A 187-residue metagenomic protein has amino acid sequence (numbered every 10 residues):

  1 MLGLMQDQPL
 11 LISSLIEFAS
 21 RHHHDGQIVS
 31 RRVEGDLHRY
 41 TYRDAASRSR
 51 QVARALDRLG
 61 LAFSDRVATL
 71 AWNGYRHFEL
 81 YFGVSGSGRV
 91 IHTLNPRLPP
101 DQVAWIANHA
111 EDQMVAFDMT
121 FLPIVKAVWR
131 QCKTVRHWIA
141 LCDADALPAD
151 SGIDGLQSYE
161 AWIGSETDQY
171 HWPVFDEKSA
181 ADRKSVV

Functional and structural regions predicted by a protein language model:
M1-S13: Flexible, non-catalytic linker and terminal segments flanking ANL/adenylate-forming cores
L15-T41, A146, A180: AMP-dependent adenylate-forming
H24-Q27, S151, L156-S185: Conserved pre-ATP/AMP-binding loop-to-beta segment of ANL
I28-G74, F78-F82, P99-A104, E160-A161: Conserved AMP-binding/adenylate-forming core of the ANL superfamily
G88: Structured binding elements
P96-V128: Conserved ATP-dependent adenylate/AMP-binding module captured primarily in the ANL superfamily
E111-Q113, R130-A144: Conserved helix-loop-beta element of the AMP-binding
